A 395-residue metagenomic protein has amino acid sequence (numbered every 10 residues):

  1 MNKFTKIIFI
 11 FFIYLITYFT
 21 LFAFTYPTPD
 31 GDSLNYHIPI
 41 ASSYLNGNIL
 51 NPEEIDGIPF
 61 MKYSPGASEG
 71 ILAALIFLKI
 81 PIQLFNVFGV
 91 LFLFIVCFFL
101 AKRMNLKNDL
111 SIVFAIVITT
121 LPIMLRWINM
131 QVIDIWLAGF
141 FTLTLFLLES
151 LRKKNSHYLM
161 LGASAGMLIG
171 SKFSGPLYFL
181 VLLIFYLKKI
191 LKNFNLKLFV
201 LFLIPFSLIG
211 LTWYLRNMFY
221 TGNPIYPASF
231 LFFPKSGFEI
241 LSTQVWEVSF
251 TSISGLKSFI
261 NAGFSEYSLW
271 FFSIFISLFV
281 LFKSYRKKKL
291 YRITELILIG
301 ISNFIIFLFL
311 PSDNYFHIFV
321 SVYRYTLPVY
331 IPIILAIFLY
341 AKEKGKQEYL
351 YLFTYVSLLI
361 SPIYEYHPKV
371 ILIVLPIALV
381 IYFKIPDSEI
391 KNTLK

Functional and structural regions predicted by a protein language model:
M1, F146, K154, Y178-S207 (+1 more regions): Perimembrane helix-loop-helix junctions
N2-T5, K102-L110, K154-N155, I190-L201 (+2 more regions): Membrane-interface helix-loop-helix junctions at transmembrane boundaries of multi-pass membrane enzymes, predominantly
T5-T17, A163, N193-M218, I293-I299: Hydrophobic alpha-helical membrane-interfacial segments at the cytosolic entry of transmembrane helices
F12-L15, F85-M104, D109-L148, Y158-S171 (+3 more regions): Membrane-embedded helix bundles of polyisoprenyl
Y26-I40, N48-I71, T221-A228: Extracytoplasmic catalytic/substrate-binding loops of multi-pass membrane glycan-assembly enzymes
F92-A101, L187, K257-F304, I333-I337 (+1 more regions): Hydrophobic, aromatic-rich transmembrane alpha-helices and their immediate juxtamembrane boundary segments
F140, L159-A163, L168, S174-K189 (+1 more regions): Transmembrane-embedded, aromatic-rich helix segments that form part of the hydrophobic channel/pocket engaging
F199-F279: Membrane-lumen/periplasm interface segments of specific transmembrane helices in polyprenyl phosphate-linked
